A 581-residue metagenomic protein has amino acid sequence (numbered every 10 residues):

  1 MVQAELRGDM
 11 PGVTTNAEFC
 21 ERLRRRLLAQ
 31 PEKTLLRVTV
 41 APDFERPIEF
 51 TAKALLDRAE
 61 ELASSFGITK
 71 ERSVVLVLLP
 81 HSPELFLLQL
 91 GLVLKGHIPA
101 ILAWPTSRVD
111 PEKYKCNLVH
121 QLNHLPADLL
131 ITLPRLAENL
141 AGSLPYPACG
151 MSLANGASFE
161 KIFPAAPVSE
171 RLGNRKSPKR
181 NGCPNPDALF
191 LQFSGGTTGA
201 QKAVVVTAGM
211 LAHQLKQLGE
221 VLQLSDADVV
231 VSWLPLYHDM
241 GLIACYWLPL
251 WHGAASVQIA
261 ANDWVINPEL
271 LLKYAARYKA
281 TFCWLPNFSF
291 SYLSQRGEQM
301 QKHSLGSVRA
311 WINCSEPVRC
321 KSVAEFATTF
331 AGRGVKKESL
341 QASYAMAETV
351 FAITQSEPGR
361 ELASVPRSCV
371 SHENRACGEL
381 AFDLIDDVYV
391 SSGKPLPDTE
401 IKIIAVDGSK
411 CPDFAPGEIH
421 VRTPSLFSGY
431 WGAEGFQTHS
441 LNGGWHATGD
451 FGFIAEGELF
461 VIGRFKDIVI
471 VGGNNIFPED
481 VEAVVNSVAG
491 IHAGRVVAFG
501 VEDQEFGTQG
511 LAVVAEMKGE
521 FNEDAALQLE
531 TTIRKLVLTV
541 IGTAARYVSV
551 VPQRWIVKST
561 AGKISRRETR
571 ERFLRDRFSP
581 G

Functional and structural regions predicted by a protein language model:
P31-T34, E170-A200, Q214, E220-V229: Conserved pre-ATP/AMP-binding loop-to-beta segment of ANL
R46-L55, L189-H213: Conserved AMP-binding A3 loop
A63-V109, W233-L236, N475: Conserved AMP-binding/adenylate-forming
A212-V229, D239-T281, R296-M300: Conserved AMP-binding/adenylation subdomain of ANL enzymes
A276, C283, T423, S428-G429 (+1 more regions): AMP-binding/adenylate-forming catalytic core of the ANL superfamily
A280-W284, R296-D386, E400, G408: Gly/Ser/Thr-rich phosphate-binding loop
V390-K402, V406-F414, E418-P478: Conserved ATP-binding/catalytic segment of the ANL
R495-E502, A512-V513, R534-G581: Conserved C-terminal "lid"/linker of ANL adenylate-forming enzymes
